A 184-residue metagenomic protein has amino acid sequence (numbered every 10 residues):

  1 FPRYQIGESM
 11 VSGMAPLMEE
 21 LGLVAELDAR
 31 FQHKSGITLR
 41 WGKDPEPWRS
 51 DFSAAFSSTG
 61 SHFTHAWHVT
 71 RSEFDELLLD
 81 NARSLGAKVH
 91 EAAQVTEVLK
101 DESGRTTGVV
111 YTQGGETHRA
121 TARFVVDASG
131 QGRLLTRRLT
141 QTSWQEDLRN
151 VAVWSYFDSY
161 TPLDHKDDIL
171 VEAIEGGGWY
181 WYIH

Functional and structural regions predicted by a protein language model:
R3-E46: N-terminal FAD cofactor-binding segment of flavoenzymes
Y4, W67-H68, T112: A generic secondary-structure micro-motif detector that highlights 1-2 residue hydrophobic/ambivalent hotspots embedded
I6, T70, F74, E116: Conserved acidic
L23-E26, L77, N81, L85: Generic non-transmembrane alpha-helical segments
E46-F52, H118-A120: Short beta-strand segments
F52-G60, R123-V125: A short, sequence-level motif marking secondary-structure junctions
S58-N81: Short beta-strand to alpha-helix junction loop
D80-H184: Predominantly flavin-linked oxidoreductase catalytic cores and closely associated redox partners
